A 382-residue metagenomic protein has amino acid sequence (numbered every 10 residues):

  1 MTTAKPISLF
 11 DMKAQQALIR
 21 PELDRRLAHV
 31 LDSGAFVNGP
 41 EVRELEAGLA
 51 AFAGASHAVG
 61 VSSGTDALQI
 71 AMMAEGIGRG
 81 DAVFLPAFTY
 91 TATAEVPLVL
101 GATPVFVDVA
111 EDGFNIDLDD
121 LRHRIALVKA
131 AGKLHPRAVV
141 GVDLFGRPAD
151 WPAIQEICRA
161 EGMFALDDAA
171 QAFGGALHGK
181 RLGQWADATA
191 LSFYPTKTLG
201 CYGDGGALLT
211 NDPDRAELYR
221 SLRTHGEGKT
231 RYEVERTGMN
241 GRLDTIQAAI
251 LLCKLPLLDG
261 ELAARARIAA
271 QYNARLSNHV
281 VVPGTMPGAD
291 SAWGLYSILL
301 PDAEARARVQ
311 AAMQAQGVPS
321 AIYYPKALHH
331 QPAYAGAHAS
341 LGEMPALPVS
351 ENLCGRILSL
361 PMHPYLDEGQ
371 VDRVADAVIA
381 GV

Functional and structural regions predicted by a protein language model:
M1-A35, P40, P361: N-terminal "arm"/small-domain region of PLP-dependent enzymes with the aminotransferase-like
I7, D81-A82, M163-F164: Hydrophobic "anchor" residues on beta-strands that sit immediately upstream of conserved functional sites
K13, V42-G48, A55-S56, D119 (+7 more regions): PLP-dependent aminotransferase class I/II
A35-A82, V96-L98, F106-D108, K180: Phosphate-binding glycine-rich loop
T89-A94: Conserved coil-to-alpha-helix start sites within the AMP-binding
G101: Structured binding elements
D112-C201, L209, S359: Active-site phosphate-binding strand-loop segment of PLP-dependent enzymes
